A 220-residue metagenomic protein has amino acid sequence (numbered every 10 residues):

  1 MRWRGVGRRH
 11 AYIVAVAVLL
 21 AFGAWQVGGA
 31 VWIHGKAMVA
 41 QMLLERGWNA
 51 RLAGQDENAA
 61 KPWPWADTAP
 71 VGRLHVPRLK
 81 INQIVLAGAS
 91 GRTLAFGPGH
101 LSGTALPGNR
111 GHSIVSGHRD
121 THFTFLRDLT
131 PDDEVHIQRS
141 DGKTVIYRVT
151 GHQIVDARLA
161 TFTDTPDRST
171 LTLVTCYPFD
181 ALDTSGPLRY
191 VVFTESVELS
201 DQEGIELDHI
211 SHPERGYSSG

Functional and structural regions predicted by a protein language model:
M1-R4: Juxtamembrane low-complexity tails/linkers enriched in Ser/Thr-Pro and polybasic
G7-G220: Solvent-exposed, non-transmembrane regions of membrane-associated and secreted proteins
